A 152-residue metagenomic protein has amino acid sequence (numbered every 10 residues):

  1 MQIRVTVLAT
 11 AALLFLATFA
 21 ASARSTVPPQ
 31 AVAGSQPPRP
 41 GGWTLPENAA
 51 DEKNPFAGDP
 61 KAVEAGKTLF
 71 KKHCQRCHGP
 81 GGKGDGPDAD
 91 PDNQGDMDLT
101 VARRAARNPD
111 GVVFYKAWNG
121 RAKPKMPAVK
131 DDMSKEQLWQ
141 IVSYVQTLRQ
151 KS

Functional and structural regions predicted by a protein language model:
M1-A9: Bacterial N-terminal signal peptides that target proteins for export
A9-T18: Bacterial N-terminal signal peptides
A20-A33: Signal peptide processing junction and immediate N-terminal pro/mature segment of secreted/exported proteins
V27, N93-Q146: Extracytoplasmic electron-transfer domains, predominantly the class I c-type cytochrome c fold
P37-L69, S152: Electrostatic cytochrome c docking/interface patches
F56, P60-K67, P80-F114: Gly/Gly-Pro-rich "capping" loops immediately C-terminal to redox-active cysteine motifs in periplasmic/lumenal
G66, F70-P80, I141-V145: The canonical Cys-X-X-Cys-His
K83-D85, T147-S152: Inter-heme linker and motif-flanking segments adjacent to c-type heme-binding CXXCH motifs in c-type cytochromes
